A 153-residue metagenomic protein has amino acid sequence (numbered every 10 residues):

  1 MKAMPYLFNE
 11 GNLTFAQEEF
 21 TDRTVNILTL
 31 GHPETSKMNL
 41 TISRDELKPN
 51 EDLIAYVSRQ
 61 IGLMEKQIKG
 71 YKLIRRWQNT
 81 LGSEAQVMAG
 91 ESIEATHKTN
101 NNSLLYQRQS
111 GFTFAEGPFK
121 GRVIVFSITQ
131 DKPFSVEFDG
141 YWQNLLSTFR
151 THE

Functional and structural regions predicted by a protein language model:
K2-R59: Secretory pathway targeting signatures of secreted, lumenal, and periplasmic proteins
A3-F15, E19-T21, V123-E153: Surface-exposed amphipathic alpha-helical segments
G31-E34, F112-K120: Short glycine/proline-enriched loop/turn "hinge" motifs that connect secondary-structure elements and lie
E34-N39, K48-E51, T99-L105, K132-E137: Short, surface-exposed beta-strand/loop "edge" segments at domain boundaries and coil↔beta transitions
T35-T41, V87-G90, F119-S127: Glycine-rich, often proline-containing surface loops adjacent to acidic residues and nearby aromatics that form
D45-L47, T96-T99, A115, S127-P133: Short, flexible beta-strand-to-coil junctions
S58-A115: Signature of long, low-cysteine stretches enriched in small and polar/charged residues
K69, F114-F119, R150-E153: Structural alpha-beta junctions
